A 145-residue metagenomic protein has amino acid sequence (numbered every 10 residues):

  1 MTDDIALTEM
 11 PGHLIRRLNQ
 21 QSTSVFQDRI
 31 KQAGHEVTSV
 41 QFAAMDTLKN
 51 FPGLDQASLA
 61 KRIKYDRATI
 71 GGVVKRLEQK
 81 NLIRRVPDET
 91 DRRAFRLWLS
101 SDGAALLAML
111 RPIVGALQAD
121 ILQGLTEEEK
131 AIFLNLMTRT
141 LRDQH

Functional and structural regions predicted by a protein language model:
M1-A33: N-terminal leader segment of winged-helix/HTH proteins
M1-D4, M10, E127-H145: C-terminal regulatory/oligomerization modules of transcriptional regulators
A44-M45: Short alpha-helical "packing" element that flanks the helix-turn-helix/winged-helix DNA-binding module
G53, K75-T138: Charged, amphipathic alpha-helical coiled-coil/dimerization segments
A60: The alpha-helix within a helix-turn-helix
A68: Key DNA-contact positions within bacterial/archaeal DNA-binding proteins
